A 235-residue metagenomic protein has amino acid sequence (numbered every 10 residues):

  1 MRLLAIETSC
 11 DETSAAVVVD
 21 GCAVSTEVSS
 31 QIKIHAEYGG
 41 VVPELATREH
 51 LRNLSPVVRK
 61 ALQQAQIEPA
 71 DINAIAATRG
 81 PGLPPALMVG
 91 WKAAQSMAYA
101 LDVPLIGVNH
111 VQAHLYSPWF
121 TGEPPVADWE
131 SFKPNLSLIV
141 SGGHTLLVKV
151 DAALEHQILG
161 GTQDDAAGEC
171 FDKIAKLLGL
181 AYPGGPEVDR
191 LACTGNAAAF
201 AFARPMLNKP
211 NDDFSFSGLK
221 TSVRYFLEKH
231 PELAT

Functional and structural regions predicted by a protein language model:
M1, T8-S9, T26, S131-F132 (+2 more regions): A short helix-loop
R2-D71, A77-P81, M88, H110: N-terminal beta-alpha supersecondary unit
T13-V18, S137-I139, T145-K149: Short beta-strand scaffold segments in enzyme catalytic cores
G39-L45, R79-P84, Q157-T162, N208-N211: A short glycine/serine-rich beta->alpha loop
A77-D102, F120-T121: Short Gly/Thr/Asp-enriched flexible loops that form oxyanion-binding sites at enzyme active sites
A94-L115, T162: Short, acidic/small-residue loops that bind anionic groups at enzyme active sites
V108-N135: Conserved phosphate-binding catalytic cores of ATP/NTP-utilizing and phosphoryl-transfer enzymes
